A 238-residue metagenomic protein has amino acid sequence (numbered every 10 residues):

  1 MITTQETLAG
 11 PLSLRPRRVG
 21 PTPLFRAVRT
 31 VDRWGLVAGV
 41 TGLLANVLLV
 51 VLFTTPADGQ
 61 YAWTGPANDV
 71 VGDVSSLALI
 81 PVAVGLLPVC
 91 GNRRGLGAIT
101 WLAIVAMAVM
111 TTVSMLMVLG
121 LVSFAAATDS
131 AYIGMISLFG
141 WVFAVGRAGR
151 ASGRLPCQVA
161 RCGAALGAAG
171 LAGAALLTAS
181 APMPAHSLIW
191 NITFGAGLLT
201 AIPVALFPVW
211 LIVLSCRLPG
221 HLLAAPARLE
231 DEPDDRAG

Functional and structural regions predicted by a protein language model:
I2-A237: Hydrophobic, aromatic-enriched alpha-helical segments typical of multi-pass transmembrane helices
